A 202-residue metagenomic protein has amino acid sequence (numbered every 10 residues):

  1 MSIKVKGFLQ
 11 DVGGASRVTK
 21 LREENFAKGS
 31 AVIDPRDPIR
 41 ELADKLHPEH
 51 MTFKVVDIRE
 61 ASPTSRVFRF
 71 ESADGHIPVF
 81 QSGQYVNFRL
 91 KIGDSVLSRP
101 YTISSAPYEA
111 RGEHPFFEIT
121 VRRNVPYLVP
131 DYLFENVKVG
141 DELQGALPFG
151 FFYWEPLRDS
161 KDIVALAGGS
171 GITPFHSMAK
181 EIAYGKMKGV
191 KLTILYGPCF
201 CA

Functional and structural regions predicted by a protein language model:
M1-Q10, P126, P130-A202: FNR/FR-type flavoprotein reductase catalytic core
M1-V32, V121-R122, T193: Helix-rich terminal scaffold detector
E24-A31, D74, R89, F152 (+2 more regions): A sequence-level detector of short, solvent-exposed, charge-rich linear segments
E24-H47, W154-P156: Short secondary-structure boundary segments
F26-K28, I58-E60, I182-A183: Short hydrophobic/aromatic-rich motifs at helix boundaries and adjacent loops
D37-E142, P198-F200: Ferredoxin-reductase
